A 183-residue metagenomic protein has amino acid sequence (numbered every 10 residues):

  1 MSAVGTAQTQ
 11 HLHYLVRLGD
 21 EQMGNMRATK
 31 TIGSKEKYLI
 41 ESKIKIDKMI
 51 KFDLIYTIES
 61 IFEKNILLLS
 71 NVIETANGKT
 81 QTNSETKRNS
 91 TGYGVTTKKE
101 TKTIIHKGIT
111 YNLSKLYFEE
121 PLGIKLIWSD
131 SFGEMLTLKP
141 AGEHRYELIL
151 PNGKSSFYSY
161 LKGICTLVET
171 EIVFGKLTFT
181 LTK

Functional and structural regions predicted by a protein language model:
A3-I55, V72-T80, A141, Y146 (+2 more regions): N-terminal cleavable signal peptides for secretion/export
V16, S60, I105-G108: Short beta-strand element of the conserved SAM-dependent methyltransferase core
T29-G33, I61-E63, K87-N89, S159-L161: Short beta-strand micro-motifs enriched in acidic
D47-M49, S60-E63, T91-G94, T180-K183: Short, intrinsically disordered/low-complexity patches at protein termini and at juxtamembrane boundaries
Y56-I66, F157-T166: A short, surface-exposed beta-strand/turn
L69: Aromatic- and glycine-enriched beta-alpha-beta binding-site module
I73-T182: Solvent-exposed helix/loop surface patches that form functional interfaces
